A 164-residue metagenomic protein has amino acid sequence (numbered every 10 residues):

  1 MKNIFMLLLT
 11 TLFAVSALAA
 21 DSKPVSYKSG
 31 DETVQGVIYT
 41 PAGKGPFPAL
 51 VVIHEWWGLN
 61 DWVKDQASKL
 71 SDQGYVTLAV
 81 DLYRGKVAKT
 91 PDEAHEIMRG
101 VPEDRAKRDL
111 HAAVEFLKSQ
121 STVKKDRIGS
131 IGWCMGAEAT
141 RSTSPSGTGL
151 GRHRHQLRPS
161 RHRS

Functional and structural regions predicted by a protein language model:
F5-S16: Bacterial N-terminal signal peptides
L9, D61-W62, A88, A139 (+1 more regions): Active-site-proximal flexible loops/turns
A17-S22: Boundary at the C-terminal end of the N-terminal hydrophobic targeting segment
P24-V123: Serine-hydrolase catalytic machinery in alpha/beta-hydrolase-like enzymes
H111-S164: Primarily recognizes the serine-hydrolase "nucleophile elbow" in alpha/beta-hydrolase and SGNH/GDSL folds
